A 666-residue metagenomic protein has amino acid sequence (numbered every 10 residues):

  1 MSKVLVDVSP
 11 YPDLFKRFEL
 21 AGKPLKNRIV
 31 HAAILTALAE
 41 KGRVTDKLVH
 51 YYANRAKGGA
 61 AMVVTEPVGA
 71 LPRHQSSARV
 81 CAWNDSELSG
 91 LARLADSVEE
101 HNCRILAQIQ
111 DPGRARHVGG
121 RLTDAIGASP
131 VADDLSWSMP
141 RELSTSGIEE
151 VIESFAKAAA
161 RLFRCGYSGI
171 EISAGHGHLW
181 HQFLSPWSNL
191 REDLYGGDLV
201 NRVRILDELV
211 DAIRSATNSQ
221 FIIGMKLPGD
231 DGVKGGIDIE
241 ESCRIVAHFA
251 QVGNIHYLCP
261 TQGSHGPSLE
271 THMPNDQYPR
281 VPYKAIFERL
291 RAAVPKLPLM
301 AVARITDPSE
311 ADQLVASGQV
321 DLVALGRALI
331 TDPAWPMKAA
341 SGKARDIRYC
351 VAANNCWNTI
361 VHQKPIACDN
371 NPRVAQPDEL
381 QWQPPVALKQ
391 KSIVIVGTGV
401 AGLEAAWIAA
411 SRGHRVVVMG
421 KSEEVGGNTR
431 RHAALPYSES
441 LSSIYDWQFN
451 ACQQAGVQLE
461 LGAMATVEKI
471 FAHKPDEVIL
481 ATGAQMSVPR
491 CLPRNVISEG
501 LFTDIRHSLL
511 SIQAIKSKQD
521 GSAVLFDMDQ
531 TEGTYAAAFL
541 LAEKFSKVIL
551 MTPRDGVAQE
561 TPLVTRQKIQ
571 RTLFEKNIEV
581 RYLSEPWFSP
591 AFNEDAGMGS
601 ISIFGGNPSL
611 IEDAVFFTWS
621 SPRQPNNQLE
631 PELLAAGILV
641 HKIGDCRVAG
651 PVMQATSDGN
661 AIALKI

Functional and structural regions predicted by a protein language model:
M1-V396, V400, E404-S411, R415-V416 (+4 more regions): Flavin-dependent oxidoreductase catalytic cores
V210, E379-L388, S411, R415 (+4 more regions): Flanking helices and flexible, charged tails adjoining ferredoxin-like Fe-S electron-transfer domains in multi-subunit
E270-D276, D321, T429-Y437, H641-V648: Short beta-alpha connecting loops at secondary-structure transitions that line or flank enzyme active sites
V294-P295, G318-Q319, A455, K474 (+3 more regions): Short, structured coil segments at secondary-structure junctions
A387-M419, E460-K474, A481-P493, F502-T561 (+2 more regions): Rossmann-like dinucleotide/flavin-binding elements
V418-A455, T531-S584, R647: Rossmann-like dinucleotide-binding cores of NAD(P)H-dependent redox enzymes
E460-H473, Y582-G597: A conserved short coil-to-beta-strand element within the FAD-binding core of flavoproteins
